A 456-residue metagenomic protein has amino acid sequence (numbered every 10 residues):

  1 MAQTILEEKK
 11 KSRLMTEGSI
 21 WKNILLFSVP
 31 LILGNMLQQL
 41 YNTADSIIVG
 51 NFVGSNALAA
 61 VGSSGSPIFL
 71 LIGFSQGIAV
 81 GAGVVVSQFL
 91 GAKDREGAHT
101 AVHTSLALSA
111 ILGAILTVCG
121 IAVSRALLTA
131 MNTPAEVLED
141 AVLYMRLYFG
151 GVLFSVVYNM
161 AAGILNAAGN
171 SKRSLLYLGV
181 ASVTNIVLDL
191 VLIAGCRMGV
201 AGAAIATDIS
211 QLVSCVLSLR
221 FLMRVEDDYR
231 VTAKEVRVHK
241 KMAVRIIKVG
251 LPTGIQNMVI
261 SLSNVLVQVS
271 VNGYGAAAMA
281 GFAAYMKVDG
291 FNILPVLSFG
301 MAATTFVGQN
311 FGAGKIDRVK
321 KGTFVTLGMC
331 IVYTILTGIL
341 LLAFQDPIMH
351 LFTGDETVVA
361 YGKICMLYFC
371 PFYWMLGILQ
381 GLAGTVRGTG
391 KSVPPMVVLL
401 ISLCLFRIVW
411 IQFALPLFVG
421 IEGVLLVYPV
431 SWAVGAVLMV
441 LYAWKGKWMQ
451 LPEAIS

Functional and structural regions predicted by a protein language model:
M1-S28, V86-G151, G195-L251, V307-F372 (+1 more regions): Short alpha-helical transmembrane segments in multi-pass integral membrane proteins
E17, W21-L40, A44, P67-F74 (+7 more regions): Residue-level signal for short hydrophobic patches within transmembrane helices of multi-pass membrane transporters
L26-D45, L147, A181, S210-S214 (+3 more regions): Transmembrane helical elements of multi-pass membrane transporters/channels
L31, N35, I47, N51 (+17 more regions): Transmembrane alpha-helix boundary and packing residues in multipass membrane permease domains and related
M36, L40-L58, L128-A135, V191-M198 (+5 more regions): Helix-terminus/linker motif at the lipid-water interface of multi-pass membrane proteins
V49-F69, A135-D140, V200-A201, M242-V249 (+5 more regions): Interfacial/gating helices of multi-pass transporter permease domains
L58-V118, S155-S174, Q268, G281-I339 (+3 more regions): Small-residue-rich hydrophobic transmembrane alpha-helices
A79, Y148-N166, S174-S182, A203-V216 (+4 more regions): Short runs within selected transmembrane alpha-helices of multi-pass transporters and secretion channels
